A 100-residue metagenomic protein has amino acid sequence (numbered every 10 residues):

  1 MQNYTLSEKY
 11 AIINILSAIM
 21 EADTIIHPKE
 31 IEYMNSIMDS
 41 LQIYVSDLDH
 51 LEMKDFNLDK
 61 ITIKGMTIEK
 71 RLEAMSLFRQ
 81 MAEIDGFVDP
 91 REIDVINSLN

Functional and structural regions predicted by a protein language model:
M1-N100: Small-residue-enriched hydrophobic alpha-helices in membranes
